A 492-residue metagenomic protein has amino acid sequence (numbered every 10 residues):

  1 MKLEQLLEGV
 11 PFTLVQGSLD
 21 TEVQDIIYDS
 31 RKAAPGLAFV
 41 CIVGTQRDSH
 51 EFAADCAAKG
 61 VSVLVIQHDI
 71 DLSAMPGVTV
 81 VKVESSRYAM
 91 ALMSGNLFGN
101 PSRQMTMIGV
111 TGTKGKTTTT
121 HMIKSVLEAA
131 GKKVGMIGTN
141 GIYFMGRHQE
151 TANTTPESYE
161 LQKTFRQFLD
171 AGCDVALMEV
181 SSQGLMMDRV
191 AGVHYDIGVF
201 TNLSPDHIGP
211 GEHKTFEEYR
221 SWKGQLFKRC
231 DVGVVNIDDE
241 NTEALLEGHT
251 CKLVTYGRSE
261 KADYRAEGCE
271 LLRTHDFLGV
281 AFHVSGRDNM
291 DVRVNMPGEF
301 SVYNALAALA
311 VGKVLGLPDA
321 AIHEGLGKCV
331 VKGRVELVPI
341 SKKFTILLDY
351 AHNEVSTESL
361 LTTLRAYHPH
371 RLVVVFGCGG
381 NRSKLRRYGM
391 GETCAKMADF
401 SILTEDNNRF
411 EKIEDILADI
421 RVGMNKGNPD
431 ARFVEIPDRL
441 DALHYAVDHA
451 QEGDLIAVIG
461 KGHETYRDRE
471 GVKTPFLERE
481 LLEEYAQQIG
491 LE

Functional and structural regions predicted by a protein language model:
M1-L14, P35-A38, T250, R287 (+4 more regions): ATP-dependent carboxylate-amine ligase
M1-L92, K228, A262-R265, C269 (+4 more regions): N-terminal leader/targeting and accessory segments in enzymes
G9, I70-P76, A171, D196-I346 (+1 more regions): Acidic, Mg2+-coordinating active-site environments of NTP-dependent enzymes
V10, A89-I237, N241-H249, L306 (+2 more regions): Phosphate-binding loop of NTP-binding sites
V23, P35-G36, V61, G77-V78 (+6 more regions): Short, well-ordered alpha-helix to beta-strand connector turns
G44-Q46, S182-Q183, S204-H207, D239-E240 (+3 more regions): Short glycine-rich anion-binding loops that position phosphate/pyrophosphate groups of nucleotides and phosphorylated
S62-H68, G233-I237, V375-F376, D399-N407: Short internal beta-strands
M136, M178, G198, V235 (+4 more regions): Structural beta-sheet core signal
